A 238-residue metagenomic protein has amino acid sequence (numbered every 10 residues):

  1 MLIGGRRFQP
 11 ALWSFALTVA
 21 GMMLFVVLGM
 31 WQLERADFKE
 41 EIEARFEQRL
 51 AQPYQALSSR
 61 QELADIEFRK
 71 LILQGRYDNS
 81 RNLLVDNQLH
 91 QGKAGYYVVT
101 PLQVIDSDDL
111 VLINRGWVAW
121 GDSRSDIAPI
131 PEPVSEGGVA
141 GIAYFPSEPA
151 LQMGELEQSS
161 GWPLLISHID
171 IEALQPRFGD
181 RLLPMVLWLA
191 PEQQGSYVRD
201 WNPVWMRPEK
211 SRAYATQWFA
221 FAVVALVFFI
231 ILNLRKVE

Functional and structural regions predicted by a protein language model:
M1-R60, I66-E238: Surface-exposed, charge/polar-rich loops and edge strands
